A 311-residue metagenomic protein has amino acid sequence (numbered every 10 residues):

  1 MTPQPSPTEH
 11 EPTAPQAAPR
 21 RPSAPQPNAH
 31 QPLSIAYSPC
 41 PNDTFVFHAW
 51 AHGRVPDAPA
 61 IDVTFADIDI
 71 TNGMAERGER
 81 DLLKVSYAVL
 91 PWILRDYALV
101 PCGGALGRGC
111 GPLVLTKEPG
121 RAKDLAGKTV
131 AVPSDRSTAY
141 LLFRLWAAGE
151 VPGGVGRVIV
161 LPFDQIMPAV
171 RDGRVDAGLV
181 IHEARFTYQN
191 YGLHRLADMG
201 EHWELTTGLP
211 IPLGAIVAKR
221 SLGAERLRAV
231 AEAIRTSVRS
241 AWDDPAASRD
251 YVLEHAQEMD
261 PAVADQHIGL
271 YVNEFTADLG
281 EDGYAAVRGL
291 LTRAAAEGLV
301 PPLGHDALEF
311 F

Functional and structural regions predicted by a protein language model:
A29-H52, G111-A177, I181-E183, A285-G289: Bilobed "Venus flytrap"/periplasmic-binding protein-like clamshell domains and structurally analogous long
S34, D96-G104, T129-V130: A structural signal for short loop-to-beta-strand junctions that line the ligand-binding cleft of periplasmic/secreted
R54-F65, A147-L161, V300-H305: A local structural motif
D67-D69, G78-P91, P162-F163, V180-F186: Beta->alpha turn/N-cap motifs
L99-R121, E204-S221: Hydrophobic/proline-rich hinge and linker segments of small-molecule sensing/allosteric domains, predominantly
V158, P162-E254: Pocket-lining segment of extracytoplasmic ligand-binding domains
G223-R293: Secondary-structure end/capping motifs
R293-F311: Conserved C-terminal helix/tail region of periplasmic/extracytoplasmic solute-binding proteins
